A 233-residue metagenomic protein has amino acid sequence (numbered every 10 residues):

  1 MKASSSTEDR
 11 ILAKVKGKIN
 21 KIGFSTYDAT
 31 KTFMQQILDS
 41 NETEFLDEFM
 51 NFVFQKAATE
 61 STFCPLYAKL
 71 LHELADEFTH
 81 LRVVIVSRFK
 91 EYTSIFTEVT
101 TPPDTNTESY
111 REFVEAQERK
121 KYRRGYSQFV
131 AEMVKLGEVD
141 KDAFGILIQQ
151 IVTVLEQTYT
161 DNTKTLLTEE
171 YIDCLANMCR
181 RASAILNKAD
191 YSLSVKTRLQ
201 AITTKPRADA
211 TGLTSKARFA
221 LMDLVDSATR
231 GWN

Functional and structural regions predicted by a protein language model:
M1-N233: Alpha-helical interaction scaffolds
